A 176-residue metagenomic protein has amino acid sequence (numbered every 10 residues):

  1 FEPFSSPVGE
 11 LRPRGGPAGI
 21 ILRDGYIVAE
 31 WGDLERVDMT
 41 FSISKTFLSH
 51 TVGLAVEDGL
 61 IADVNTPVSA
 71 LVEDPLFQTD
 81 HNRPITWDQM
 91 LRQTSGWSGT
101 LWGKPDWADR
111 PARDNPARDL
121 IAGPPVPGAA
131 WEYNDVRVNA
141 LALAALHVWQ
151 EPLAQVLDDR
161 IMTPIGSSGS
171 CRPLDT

Functional and structural regions predicted by a protein language model:
F1-L34: A short, well-structured edge-of-sheet supersecondary motif
P7, E35-V37, V72-E73, V126-A129 (+1 more regions): A short, structure-level motif marking secondary-structure boundaries and short turns
R14-G15, V37-S44, I61, N65 (+5 more regions): Solvent-exposed, acidic/flexible segments
G15, I21, F41, P67-G123: Extended ligand-binding groove/face enriched in aromatic
A18-I21, V28-A29, F41-S42, Q89-R92 (+2 more regions): Structural recognition of the beta-strand scaffold that forms the well-ordered cores of secreted hydrolase catalytic
G25, M39-V64, M90, L141-A145: Active-site SXXK
I27-G32, T100-T176: Catalytic-site signature segments of enzymes, centered on catalytic residues
D58-W97, V148-T176: Active-site helix/loop module of the DD-peptidase/beta-lactamase fold, centered on the serine-lysine SxxK catalytic
